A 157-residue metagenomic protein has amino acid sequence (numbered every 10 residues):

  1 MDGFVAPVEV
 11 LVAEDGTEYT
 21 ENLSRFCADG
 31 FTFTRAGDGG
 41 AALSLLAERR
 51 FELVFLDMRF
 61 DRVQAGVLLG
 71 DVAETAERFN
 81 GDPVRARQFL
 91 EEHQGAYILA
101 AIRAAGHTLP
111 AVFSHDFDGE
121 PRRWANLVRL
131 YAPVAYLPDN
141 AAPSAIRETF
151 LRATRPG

Functional and structural regions predicted by a protein language model:
D2-V5, A105: Short, flexible hinge/linker loops that cap or flank conserved catalytic cores
A6-E18, L23, C27, A42: Conserved acidic segment of CheY-like receiver
G16-T20, R59-A65, F117-E120, P143: Short acidic, S/G/P-rich loop/turn micro-motifs used as interaction or catalytic elements
T17, R35-L53, D57-P83: Acidic, metal-coordinating helix/loop segments flanking the phosphotransfer/catalytic sites of two-component signaling
A36, A135-D139: Short acidic-hydrophobic, aromatic-tinged amphipathic segments that line or gate anion-handling sites
A41, G119-V128, P138-T154: C-terminal output helix
A76-V128: A short, hydrophobic beta-strand element within the central beta-sheet of small alpha/beta folds
